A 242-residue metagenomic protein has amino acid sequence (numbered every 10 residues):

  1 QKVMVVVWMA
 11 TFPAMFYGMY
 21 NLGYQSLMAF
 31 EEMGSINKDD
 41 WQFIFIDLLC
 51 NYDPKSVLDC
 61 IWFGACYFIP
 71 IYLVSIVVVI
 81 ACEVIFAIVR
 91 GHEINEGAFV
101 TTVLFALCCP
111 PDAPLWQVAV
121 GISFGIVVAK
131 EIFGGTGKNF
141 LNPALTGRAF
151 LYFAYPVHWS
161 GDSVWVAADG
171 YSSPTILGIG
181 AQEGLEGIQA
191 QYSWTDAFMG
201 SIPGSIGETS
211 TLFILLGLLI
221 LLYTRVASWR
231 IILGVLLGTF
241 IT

Functional and structural regions predicted by a protein language model:
Q1-Y72, I76: N-terminal signal-anchor module of multipass membrane proteins
V6-A14, P70-E83, A98-T102, A106 (+7 more regions): Alpha-helical transmembrane segments in multi-pass membrane proteins
I61-S75, D112-G121, I202-T211: Structural signature of hydrophobic alpha-helical transmembrane segments
C66-F68, V84-I94, P110-A113, M199-G207 (+1 more regions): Short, amphipathic, aromatic/basic-enriched membrane-interface segments that mark the entry/exit of transmembrane
V79-G91, I126-G137, L216-R225: C-terminal ends of transmembrane helices
E93-S173: Membrane-interface helix-loop-helix junctions at boundaries between adjacent transmembrane segments
G137-L215: Long hydrophobic alpha-helical segments that form multi-pass transmembrane helix bundles in integral membrane proteins
E208-T242: Oxyanion-binding "anion nests"
